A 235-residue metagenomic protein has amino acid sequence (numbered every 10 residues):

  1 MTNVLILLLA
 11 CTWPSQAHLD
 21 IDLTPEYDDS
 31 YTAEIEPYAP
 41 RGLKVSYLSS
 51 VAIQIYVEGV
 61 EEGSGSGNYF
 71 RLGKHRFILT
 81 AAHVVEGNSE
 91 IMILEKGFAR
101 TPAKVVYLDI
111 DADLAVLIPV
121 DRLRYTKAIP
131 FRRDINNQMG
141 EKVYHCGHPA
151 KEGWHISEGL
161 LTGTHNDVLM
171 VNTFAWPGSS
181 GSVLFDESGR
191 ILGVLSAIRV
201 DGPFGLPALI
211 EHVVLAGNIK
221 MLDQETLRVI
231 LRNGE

Functional and structural regions predicted by a protein language model:
N3-C11: Sec-dependent N-terminal signal peptides
W13, A17-Y47, Y69, I93 (+1 more regions): Polar/charged, compositionally biased leader and regulatory segments
H18-L43, R124-T126, I191-E235: C-terminal cap/linker of serine protease catalytic domains
E34-P40, S50-I78, R100-P102, G181 (+1 more regions): A conserved glycine-rich beta-strand in the N-terminal activation segment of trypsin-fold
S46, Q54-V57, A82, N88-M92 (+5 more regions): Sec/Tat-exported extracytoplasmic proteins
S50-A52, F77-A81, N136-P149, F185-G205: Active-site-proximal beta-strands of protease catalytic cores
E61, G73-C146, K151-H155, V168-M170: Conserved active-site neighborhood of the chymotrypsin/trypsin-like protease fold
N68, L161, A175-S196: Catalytic nucleophile loop of clan PA
